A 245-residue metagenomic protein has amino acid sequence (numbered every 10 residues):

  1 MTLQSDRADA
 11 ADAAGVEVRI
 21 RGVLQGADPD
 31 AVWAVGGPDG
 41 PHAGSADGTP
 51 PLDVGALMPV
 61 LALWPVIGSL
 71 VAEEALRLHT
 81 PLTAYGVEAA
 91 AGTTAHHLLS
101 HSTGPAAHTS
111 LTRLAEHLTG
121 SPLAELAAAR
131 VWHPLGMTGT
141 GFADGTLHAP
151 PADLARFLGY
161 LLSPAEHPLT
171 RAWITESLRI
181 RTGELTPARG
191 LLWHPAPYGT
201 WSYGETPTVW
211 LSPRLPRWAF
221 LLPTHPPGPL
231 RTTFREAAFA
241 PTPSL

Functional and structural regions predicted by a protein language model:
M1-V54, T119, A143-L245: Catalytic loop of the DD-peptidase/beta-lactamase superfamily, centered on the K-T-G motif and neighboring
L24, L114-A115, V131: Broad structural signal for hydrophobic residues in well-ordered alpha-helices, predominantly aliphatic
D53, L57-M58, L70-P105, L118-T146 (+1 more regions): Active-site helix/loop module of the DD-peptidase/beta-lactamase fold, centered on the serine-lysine SxxK catalytic
V60-P65, T93, T109, P151-A155: A structural signal for well-ordered alpha-helical segments within the folded catalytic domains of diverse enzymes
P65-A75, T112-H117, R156-S163: Short glycine/serine- and small hydrophobic-enriched flexible loop segments
I67, L98, L111, V131 (+2 more regions): Residue-level preference for non-acidic, small/hydrophobic
A106, L114, W210-L211: A short, hydrophobic, proline-anchored segment that marks a local hinge/packing element in signaling and regulatory
H108-T112, A124, A128, P151: Hydrophobic, well-ordered secondary-structure segments
